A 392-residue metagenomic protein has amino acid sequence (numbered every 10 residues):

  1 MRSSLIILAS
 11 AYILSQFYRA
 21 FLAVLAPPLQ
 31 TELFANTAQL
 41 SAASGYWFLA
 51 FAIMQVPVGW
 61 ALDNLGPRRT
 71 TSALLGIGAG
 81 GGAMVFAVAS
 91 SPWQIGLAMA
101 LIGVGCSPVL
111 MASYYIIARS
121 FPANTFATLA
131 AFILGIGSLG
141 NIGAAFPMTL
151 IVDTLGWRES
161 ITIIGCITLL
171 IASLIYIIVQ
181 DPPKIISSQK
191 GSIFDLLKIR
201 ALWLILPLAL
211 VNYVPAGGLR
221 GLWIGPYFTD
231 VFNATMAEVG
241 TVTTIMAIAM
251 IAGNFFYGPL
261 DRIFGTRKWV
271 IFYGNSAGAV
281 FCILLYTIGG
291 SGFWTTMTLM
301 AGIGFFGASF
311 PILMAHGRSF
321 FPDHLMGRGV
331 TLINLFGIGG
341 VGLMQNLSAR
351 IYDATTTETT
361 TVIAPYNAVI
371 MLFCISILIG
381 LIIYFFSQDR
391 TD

Functional and structural regions predicted by a protein language model:
S3-T37, L219-G225, M344-A349: Extracytoplasmic
L22-A23, A201-N254, V341-A349: Extracytoplasmic gate region of multi-pass secondary transporters
I53-W93: Conserved MFS/SLC helix-loop-helix module at the cytosolic interface between two early adjacent transmembrane helices
N64-L75, R262-S276: Cytoplasmic membrane-interface "Motif A"-like loop-to-helix N-cap segments of 12-TM Major Facilitator Superfamily
A98-I136: Cytoplasmic helix-loop-helix junction between adjacent transmembrane helices in 12-TM secondary transporters
P108-F121, A308-P322: Intracellular juxtamembrane helix-capping segments at the cytosolic ends of symmetry-related transmembrane helices
F132-V179: Helix-loop-helix hairpin linking two adjacent transmembrane segments in secondary transporters
Q180-L206: Juxtamembrane intracellular "pre-TM" segments in multi-pass secondary transporters
